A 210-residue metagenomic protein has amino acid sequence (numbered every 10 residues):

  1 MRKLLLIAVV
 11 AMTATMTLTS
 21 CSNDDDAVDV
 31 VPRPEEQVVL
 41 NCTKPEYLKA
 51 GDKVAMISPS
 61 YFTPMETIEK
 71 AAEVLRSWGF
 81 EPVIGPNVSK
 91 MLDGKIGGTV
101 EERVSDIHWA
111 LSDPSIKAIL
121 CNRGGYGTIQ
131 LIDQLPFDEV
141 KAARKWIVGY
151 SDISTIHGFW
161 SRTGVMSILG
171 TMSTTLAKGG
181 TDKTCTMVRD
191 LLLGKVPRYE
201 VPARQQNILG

Functional and structural regions predicted by a protein language model:
M1-T19: Sec-dependent bacterial lipoprotein signal peptides
M16-V38: Bacterial Sec-dependent N-terminal signal peptides
P34-S115: ATP/NTP phosphate-donor binding region
Y61-T63, K90, G125-Y126, I153-I156 (+1 more regions): Solvent-exposed loop/turn segments at secondary-structure junctions within structured extracellular/periplasmic domains
C121-I129, Y150: N-terminal glycine-rich "phosphate-gripper" loop used for MgATP/nucleotide binding and carboxylate activation
F137-W160, M166-M172: Short, acidic/small-residue loops that bind anionic groups at enzyme active sites
M166-G210: Conserved anion/nucleotide-ligand pocket segment
